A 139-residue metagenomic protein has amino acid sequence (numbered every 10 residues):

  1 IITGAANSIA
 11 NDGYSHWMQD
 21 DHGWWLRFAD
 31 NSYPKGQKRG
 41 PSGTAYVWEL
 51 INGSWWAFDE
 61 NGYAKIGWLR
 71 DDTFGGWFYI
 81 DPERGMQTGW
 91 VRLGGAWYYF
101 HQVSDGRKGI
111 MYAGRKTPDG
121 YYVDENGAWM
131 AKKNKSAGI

Functional and structural regions predicted by a protein language model:
I1-I139: Extracellular adhesion/carbohydrate-binding repeat motifs centered on closely spaced tryptophans
